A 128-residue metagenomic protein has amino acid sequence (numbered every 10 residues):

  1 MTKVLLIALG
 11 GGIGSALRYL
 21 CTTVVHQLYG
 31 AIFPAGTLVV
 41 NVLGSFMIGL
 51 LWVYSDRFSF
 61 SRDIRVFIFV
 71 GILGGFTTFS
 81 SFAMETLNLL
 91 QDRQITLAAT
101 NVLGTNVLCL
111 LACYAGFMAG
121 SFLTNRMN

Functional and structural regions predicted by a protein language model:
M1-N128: Membrane-interface helix-loop junctions in multi-pass transporters/channels
